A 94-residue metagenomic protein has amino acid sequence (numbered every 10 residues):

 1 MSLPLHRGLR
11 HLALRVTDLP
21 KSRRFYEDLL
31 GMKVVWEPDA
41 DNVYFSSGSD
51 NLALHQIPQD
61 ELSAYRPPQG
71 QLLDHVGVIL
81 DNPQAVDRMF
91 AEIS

Functional and structural regions predicted by a protein language model:
S2-H6, R66-Q71: Short, flexible turn/loop "capping" segments at secondary-structure junctions
H6-L9, L19: Onset of an N-terminal alpha helix
G8-L12, L72-V76: Short amphipathic alpha-helical segments
R15-P58: Core segments of cupin and vicinal oxygen chelate
V16-P20, V76-S94: Vicinal oxygen chelate
S47-S49, G70-L73: Short connector loops at helix/strand junctions that flank enzyme active sites, especially segments positioning acidic
A53, L62, Q84-V86: Residue-level signal for secondary-structure boundary sites
Q59-Y65: A short, acidic/glycine-rich surface segment
